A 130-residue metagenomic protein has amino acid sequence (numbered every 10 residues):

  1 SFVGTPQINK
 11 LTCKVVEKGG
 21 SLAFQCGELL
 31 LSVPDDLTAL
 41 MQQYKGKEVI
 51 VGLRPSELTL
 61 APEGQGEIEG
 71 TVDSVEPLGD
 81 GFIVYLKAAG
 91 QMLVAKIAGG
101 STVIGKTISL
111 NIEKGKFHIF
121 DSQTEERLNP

Functional and structural regions predicted by a protein language model:
S1-G4: P-loop NTP-binding/switch modules centered on Walker-like glycine-rich loops
P6-P130: Non-catalytic connector elements of ABC transporters
